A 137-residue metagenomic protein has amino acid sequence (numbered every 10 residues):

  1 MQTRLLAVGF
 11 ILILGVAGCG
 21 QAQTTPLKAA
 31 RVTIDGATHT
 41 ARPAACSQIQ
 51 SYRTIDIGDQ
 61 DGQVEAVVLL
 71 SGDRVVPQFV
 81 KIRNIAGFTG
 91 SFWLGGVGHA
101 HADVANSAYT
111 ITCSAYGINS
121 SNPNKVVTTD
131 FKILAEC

Functional and structural regions predicted by a protein language model:
M1-A7: Bacterial N-terminal signal peptides that target proteins for export
A7-G9, T25: Hydrophobic alpha-helical segments and their boundary regions
G15-G18: C-terminal motif of bacterial Sec signal peptides marking the signal peptidase cleavage site
G20-A105: An ectodomain-focused feature that recognizes extracytoplasmic/extracellular
I85-E136: Extracytosolic low-complexity repeat regions of secreted or lipid-anchored proteins
